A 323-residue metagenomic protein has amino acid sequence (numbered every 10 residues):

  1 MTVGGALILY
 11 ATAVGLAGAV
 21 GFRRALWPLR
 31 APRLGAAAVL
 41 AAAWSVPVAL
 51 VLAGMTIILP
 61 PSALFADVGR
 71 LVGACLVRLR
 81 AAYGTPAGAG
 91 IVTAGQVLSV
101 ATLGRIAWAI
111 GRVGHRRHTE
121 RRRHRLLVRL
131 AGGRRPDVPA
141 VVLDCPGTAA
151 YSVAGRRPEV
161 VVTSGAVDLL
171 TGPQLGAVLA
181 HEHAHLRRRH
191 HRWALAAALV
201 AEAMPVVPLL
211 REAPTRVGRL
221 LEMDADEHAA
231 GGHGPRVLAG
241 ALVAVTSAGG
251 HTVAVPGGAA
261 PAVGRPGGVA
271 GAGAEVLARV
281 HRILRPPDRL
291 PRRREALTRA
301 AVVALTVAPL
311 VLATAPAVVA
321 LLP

Functional and structural regions predicted by a protein language model:
M1-W44: Membrane-anchoring/interfacial helices and their immediately flanking loops in integral membrane proteins
V14, A42-V51, M55, A94-G104 (+4 more regions): Lipid-exposed faces of alpha-helical membrane segments in multi-pass integral membrane proteins
G18, F22-G35, I91, G95 (+3 more regions): Polar-ligand-bearing catalytic/cofactor-coordination segments of membrane-embedded or membrane-tethered inner-membrane
G21, S62-R78: Peri-membrane helix termini and adjoining interfacial loops of integral membrane proteins
A41, L199, A241-V245: Short acidic/histidine-centered micro-motifs embedded in hydrophobic/aromatic stretches that mark compact functional
V48-S62, L76-R122: Transmembrane alpha-helices and immediately adjacent membrane-cytoplasm interface residues in multi-pass integral
R292-V302: Membrane-interfacial entry segments at the cytosolic side of transmembrane helices
L310-P323: Juxtamembrane boundary at the C-terminal end of a transmembrane helix
